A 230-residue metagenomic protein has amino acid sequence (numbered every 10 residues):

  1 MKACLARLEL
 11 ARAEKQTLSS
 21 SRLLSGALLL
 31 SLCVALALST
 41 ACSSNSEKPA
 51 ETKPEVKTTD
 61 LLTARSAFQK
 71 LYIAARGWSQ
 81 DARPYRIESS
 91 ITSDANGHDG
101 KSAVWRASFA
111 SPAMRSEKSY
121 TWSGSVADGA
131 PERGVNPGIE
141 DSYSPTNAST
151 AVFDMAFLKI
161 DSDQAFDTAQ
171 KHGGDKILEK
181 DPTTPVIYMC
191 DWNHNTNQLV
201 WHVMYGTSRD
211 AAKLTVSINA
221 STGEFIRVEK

Functional and structural regions predicted by a protein language model:
M1-T40: Sec-dependent bacterial lipoprotein signal peptides
C4, L8, C42-K230: Long, terminal "pre-/pro-" and other extracytoplasmic accessory regions that lie outside the mature folded/catalytic
